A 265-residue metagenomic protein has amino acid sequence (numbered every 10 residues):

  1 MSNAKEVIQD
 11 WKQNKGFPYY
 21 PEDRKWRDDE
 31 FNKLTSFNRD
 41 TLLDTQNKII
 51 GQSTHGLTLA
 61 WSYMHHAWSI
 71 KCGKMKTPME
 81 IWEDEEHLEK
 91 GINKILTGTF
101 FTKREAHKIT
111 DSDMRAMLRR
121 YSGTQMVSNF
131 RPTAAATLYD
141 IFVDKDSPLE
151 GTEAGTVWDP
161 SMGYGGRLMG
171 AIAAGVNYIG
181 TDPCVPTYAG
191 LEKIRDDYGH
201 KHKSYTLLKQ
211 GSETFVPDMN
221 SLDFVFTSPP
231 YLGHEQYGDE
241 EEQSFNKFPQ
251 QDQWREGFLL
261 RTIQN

Functional and structural regions predicted by a protein language model:
M1-T58, H65, S69-N265: Class I S-adenosyl-L-methionine-dependent methyltransferase catalytic core
